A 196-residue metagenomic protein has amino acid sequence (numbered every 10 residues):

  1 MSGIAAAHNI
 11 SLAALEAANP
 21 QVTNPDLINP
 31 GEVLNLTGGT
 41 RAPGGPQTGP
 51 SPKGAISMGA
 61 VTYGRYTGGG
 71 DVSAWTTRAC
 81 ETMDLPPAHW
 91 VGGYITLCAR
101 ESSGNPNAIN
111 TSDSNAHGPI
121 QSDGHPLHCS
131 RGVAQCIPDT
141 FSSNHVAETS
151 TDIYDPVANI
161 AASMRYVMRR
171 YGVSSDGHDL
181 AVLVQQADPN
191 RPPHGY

Functional and structural regions predicted by a protein language model:
G3-P46: Extracellular LysM carbohydrate-binding repeats and other cell-envelope/extracellular binding modules
L12, E16-D26, S57-Y196: Peptidoglycan cell-wall recognition and remodeling modules
L36-R65: Intrinsically disordered, low-complexity Ser/Thr-rich linker and spacer segments in cell-wall-related proteins
